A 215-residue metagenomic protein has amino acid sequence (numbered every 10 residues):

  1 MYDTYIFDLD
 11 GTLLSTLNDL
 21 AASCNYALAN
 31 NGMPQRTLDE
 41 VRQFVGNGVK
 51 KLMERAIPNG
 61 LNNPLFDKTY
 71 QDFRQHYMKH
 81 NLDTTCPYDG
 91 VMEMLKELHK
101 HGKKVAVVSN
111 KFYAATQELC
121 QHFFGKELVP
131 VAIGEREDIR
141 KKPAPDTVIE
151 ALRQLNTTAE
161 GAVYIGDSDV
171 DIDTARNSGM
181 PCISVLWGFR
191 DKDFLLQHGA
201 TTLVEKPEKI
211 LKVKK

Functional and structural regions predicted by a protein language model:
M1-D3, D39, Y113, Q117-K215: Asp-based, Mg2+/Mn2+-dependent phosphohydrolase catalytic module
M1-Q43, E54: Active-site neighborhood of HAD-like aspartate-dependent phosphohydrolases
A22-Y26, K51-R55, D72, E93 (+3 more regions): Alpha-helical elements of Rossmann-like donor-binding domains used by nucleotide-donor carbohydrate transfer enzymes
A29-Q35, N59-P64, K100-H101, F124-L128 (+1 more regions): Short helix-capping segments at alpha-helix termini
N47-K79, K96-E97: A metal-dependent, Asp-based hydrolase signature
K79-V107, Y113-Q117, P145: Short, acidic loop-to-helix structural element flanking the phosphoryl-transfer center in phosphate-processing enzymes
